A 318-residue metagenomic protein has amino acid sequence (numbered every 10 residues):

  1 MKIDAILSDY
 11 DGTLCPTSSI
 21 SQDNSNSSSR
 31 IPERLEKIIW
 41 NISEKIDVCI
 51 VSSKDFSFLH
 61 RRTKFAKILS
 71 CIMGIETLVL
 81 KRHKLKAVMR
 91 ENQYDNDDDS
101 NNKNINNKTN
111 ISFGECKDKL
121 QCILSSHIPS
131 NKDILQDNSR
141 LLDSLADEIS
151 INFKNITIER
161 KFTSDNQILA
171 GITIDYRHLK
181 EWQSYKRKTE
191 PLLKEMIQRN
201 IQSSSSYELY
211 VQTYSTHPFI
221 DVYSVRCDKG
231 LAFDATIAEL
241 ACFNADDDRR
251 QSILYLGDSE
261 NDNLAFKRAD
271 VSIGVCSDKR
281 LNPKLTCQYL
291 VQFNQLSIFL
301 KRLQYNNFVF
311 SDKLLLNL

Functional and structural regions predicted by a protein language model:
I3, K45-I46, A66, M73 (+2 more regions): Short, well-ordered alpha-helix to beta-strand connector turns
D4-S19, F266: Asp-based phosphoryl-transfer active-site loop
S8, V51-K54, L256-D258: Short His-Asn-centered micro-motif
T17, S29-D97, N106-R160: Active-site phosphate-binding/coordination module
S21-N24: A short acidic/small-residue loop/turn micro-motif
S144-L254, E260-R268: Conserved acidic, metal-coordinating active-site core of Asp-based, Mg2+-dependent phosphoryl-transfer enzymes
Y223-L318: Mg2+-dependent phosphoryl-transfer enzymes with acidic/Ser/Thr/Gly-rich catalytic loops
